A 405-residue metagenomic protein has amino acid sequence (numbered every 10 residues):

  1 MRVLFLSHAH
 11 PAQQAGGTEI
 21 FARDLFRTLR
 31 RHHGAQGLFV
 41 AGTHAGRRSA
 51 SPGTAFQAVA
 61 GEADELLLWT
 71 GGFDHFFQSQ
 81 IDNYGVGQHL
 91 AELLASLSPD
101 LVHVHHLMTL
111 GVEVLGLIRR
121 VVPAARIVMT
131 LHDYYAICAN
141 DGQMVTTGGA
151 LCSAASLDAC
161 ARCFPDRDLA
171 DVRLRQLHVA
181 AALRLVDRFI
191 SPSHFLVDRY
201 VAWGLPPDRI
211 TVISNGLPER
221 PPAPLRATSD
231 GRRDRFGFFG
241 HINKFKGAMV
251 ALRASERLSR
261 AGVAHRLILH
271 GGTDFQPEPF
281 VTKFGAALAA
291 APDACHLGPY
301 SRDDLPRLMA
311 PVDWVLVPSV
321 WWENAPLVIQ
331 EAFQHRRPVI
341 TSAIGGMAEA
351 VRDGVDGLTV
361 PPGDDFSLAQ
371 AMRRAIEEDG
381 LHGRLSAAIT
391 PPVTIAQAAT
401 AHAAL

Functional and structural regions predicted by a protein language model:
L4, S229-K246, L252-S255: Conserved donor-binding/catalytic core segment of Leloir-type glycosyltransferases
P52, A202, R266-H296, D304: Short, structured helix-loop element that forms part of the nucleotide-activated donor/catalytic region
A150-F189, W203: Membrane-proximal helix-turn-helix segments that form the acceptor-binding/catalytic region of lipid-linked
F195, G216: Carbohydrate-associated surface elements
A310-N324, R337: Acidic donor-binding loop of glycosyltransferase active sites
V317, I329, F333, P338-T341: Short hydrophobic beta-strand element within catalytic cores of glycosyltransferases and related nucleotide-activated
D353-G354, L358-D365, R373-G380: Conserved acidic donor-binding segment of nucleotide-sugar-dependent glycosyltransferases
G380-L405: A charged, aromatic-enriched C-terminal amphipathic alpha-helix characteristic of glycosyltransferases across folds
